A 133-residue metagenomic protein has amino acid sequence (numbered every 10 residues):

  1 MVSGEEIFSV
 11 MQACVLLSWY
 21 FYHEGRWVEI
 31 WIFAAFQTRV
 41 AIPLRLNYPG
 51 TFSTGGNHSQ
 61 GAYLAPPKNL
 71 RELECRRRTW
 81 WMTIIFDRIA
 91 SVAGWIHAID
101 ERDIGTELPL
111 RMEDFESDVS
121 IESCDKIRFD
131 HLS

Functional and structural regions predicted by a protein language model:
M1-S133: Acidic, Ser/Thr-rich, low-complexity intrinsically disordered regions in fungal proteins
